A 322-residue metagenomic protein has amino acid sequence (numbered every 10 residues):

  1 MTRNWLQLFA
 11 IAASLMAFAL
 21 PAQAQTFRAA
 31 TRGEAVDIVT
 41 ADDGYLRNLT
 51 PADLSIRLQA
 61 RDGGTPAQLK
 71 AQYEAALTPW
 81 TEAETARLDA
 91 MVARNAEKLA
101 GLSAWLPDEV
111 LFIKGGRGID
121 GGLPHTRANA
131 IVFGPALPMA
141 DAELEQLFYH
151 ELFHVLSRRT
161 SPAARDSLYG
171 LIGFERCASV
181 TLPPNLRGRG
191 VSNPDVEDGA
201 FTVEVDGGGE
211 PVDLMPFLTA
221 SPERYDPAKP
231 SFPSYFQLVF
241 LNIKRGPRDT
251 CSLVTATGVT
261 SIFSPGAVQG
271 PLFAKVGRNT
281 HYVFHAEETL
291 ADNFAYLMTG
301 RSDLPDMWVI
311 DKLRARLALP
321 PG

Functional and structural regions predicted by a protein language model:
M1-A10: Bacterial N-terminal signal peptides that target proteins for export
F9-F18: Bacterial N-terminal signal peptides
A19-A24: Boundary at the C-terminal end of the N-terminal hydrophobic targeting segment
Q25-T85: N-terminal mature-domain "stem" immediately C-terminal to a signal peptide or N-terminal signal-anchor/transmembrane
L69-R127: Auxiliary, metal-adjacent structural segments of Zn-dependent hydrolase domains
G115-Y149, R158: Active-site scaffold of zinc-dependent metalloenzymes
L152-Y169: Catalytic Zn2+-binding segment of zinc metalloproteases
Y169-L317: Metalloprotease/metallohydrolase-associated module, dominated by Zn2+-dependent proteases
